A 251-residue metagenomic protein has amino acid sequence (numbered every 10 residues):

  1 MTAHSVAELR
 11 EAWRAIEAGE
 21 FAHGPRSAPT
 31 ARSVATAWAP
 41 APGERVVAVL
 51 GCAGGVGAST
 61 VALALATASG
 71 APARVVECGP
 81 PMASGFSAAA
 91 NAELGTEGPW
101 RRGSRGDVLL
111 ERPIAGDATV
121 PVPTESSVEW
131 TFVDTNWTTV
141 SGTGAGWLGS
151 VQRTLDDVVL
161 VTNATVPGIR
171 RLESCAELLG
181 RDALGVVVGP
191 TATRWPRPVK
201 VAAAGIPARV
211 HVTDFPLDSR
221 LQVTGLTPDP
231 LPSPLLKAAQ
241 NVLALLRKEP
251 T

Functional and structural regions predicted by a protein language model:
M1-G55, P81-L94: Extreme N-terminal, non-catalytic leader segments that precede Walker-type/kinase nucleotide-binding cores
G43-V56, A64, P72-G149, S219-T227: P-loop/Walker-type NTP enzyme "switch/lid" segment
V61: Hydrophobic positions on the alpha1 helix immediately C-terminal to the Walker A/P-loop
C78-A83, A164, V187-T193: Short beta-alpha junction loops
F86-L94, S174, P196-A208: Short, aromatic/basic amphipathic alpha-helical patches
D134-V140, T154-E173, A192-R194: Conserved Switch II/interswitch segment of TRAFAC-class P-loop GTPases
G149-V151, I169-P190, K200-A204: Conserved C-terminal guanine-recognition region of P-loop GTPase G domains, centered on the G4
V188-P234, A244-K248: Beta-strand-loop-alpha "switch" segments that mediate conformational coupling across diverse proteins
